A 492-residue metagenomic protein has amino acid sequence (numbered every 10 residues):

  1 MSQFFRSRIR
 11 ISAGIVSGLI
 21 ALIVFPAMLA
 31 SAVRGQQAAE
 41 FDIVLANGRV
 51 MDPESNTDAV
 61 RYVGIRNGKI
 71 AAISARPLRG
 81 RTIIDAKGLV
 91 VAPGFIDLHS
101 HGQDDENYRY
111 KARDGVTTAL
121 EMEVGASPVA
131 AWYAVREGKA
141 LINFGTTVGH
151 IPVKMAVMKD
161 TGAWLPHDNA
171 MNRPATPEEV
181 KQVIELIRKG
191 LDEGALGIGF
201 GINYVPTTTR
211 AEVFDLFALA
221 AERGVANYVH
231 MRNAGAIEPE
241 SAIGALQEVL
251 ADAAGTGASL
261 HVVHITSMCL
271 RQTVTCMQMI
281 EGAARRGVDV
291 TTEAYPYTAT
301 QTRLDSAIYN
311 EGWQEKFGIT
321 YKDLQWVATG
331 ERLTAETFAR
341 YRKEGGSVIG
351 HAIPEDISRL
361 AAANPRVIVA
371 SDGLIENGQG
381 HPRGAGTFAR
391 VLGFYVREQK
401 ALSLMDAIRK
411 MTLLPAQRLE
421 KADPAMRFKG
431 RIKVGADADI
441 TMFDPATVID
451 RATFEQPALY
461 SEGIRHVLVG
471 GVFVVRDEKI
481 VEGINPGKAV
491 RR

Functional and structural regions predicted by a protein language model:
M1-S12: N-terminal secretory signal peptides that target proteins for export/translocation
G14-M28: Bacterial N-terminal signal peptides
G35-V44, V50-A92: Histidine-rich, glycine-flanked metal-binding segment
G48, H351, R359-R366, S371-D372 (+1 more regions): C-terminal cap of metal-dependent C-N hydrolases
V50-Y62, I349-H351, S358, Q399-D406 (+1 more regions): Acidic, glycine-enriched loop/beta-strand segments at the rims of small-molecule binding/catalytic pockets
R76-R81, D85-K139, S241: Metal-associated gating/positioning segment near the N- to mid-region
R109-A130, L141-P152, L191-V205, R223-G235 (+3 more regions): Divalent metal-dependent hydrolysis catalytic cores, especially in the metallo-beta-lactamase
K154-A163, D168-T208, L250-A254, S259 (+1 more regions): Active-site neighborhoods of metal-dependent hydrolases
